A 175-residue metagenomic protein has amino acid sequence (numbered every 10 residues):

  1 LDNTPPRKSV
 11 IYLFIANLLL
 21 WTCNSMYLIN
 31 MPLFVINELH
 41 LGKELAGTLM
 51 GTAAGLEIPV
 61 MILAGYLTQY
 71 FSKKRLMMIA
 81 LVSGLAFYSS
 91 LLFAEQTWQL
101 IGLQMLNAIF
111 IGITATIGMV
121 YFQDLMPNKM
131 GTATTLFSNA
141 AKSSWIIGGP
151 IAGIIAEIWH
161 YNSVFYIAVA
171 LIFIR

Functional and structural regions predicted by a protein language model:
L1-L13: Juxtamembrane intracellular "pre-TM" segments in multi-pass secondary transporters
L19-L28, I111: Conserved extracellular-gate-facing transmembrane-helix segments in secondary transporters
I29-L45: Short amphipathic helix-loop junctions that connect adjacent transmembrane helices in Major Facilitator Superfamily/SLC
V60-S72, A156-E157: Helix-to-loop junctions at the C-terminal end of transmembrane segments in multipass secondary transporters
R75-S90, V169: Structural signature of the two symmetry-related core transmembrane helices
I113-M126: Intracellular juxtamembrane helix-capping segments at the cytosolic ends of symmetry-related transmembrane helices
N128-I158: A late C-terminal transmembrane helix in Major Facilitator Superfamily
I154-I172: A membrane-interface helix-boundary motif in multi-pass transporters
